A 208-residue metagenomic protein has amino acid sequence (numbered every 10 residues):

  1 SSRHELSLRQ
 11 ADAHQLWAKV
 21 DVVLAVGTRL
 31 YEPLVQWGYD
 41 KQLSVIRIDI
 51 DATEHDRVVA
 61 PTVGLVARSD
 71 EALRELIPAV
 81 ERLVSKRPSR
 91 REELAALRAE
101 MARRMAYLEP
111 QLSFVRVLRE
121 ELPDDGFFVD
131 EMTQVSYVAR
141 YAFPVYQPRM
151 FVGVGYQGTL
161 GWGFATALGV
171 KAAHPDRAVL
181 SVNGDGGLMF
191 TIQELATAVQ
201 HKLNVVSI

Functional and structural regions predicted by a protein language model:
S1-I46, Y146-R177, F190-Q193: Glycine-rich, anion-gripping cofactor-binding loops and their flanking helix/strand elements in enzyme active sites
A25-V26, A67, F128-M132, V152-G153 (+1 more regions): General beta-strand structural signal in soluble alpha/beta enzymes
T28-Y31, T133-V135, G186: Short glycine-rich anion-binding loops that position phosphate/pyrophosphate groups of nucleotides and phosphorylated
D49-E54: Short, polar loop motifs at secondary-structure junctions
H55-R90: Terminal amphipathic helices with adjacent charged low-complexity linkers/tails
E93-K171, D176: Active-site diphosphate/adenylate-binding microenvironment
Q200-I208: A glycine-rich helix N-cap at a beta->alpha junction
